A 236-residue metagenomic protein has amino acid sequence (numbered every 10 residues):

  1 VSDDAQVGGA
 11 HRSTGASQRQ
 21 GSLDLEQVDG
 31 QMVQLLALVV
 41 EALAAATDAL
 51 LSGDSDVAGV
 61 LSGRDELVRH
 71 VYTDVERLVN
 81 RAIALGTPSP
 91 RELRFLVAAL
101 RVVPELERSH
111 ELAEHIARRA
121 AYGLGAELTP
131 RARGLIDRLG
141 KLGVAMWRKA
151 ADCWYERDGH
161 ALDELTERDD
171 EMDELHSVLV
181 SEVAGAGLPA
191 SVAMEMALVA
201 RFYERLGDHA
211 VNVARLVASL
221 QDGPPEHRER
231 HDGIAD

Functional and structural regions predicted by a protein language model:
V1-D236: Cytosolic, long alpha-helical scaffolding segments
